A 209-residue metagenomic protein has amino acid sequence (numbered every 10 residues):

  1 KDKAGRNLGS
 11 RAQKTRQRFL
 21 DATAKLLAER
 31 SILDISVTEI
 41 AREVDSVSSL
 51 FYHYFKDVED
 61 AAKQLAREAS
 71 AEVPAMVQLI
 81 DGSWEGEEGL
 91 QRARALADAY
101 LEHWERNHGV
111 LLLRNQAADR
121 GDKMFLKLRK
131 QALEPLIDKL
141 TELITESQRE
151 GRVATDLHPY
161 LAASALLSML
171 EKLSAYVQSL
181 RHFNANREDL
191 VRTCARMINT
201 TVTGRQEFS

Functional and structural regions predicted by a protein language model:
K1-K14, S179, Q206-S209: N-terminal intrinsically disordered/low-complexity leader segments
G5-L8, A41-F55, H103-R106, V110: Basic/polar phosphate-binding segments, predominantly the helix-turn-helix DNA-binding elements of transcriptional
R11-T23, I40-A41, L65-M76, L140: Generic hydrophobic, amphipathic alpha-helix propensity
R18, L26-D60, Q64: Helix-turn-helix
L27, A61-A69, R114, A118: Alpha-helical DNA-contacting segments of helix-turn-helix folds
S36, L111-N115, L126, D156 (+2 more regions): Short, hydrophobic secondary-structure boundary micro-motifs
D60, Q64, Q78-R106, P159-L166 (+2 more regions): Hydrophobic alpha-helical connector segments
A71-V77, H103-R106, L113-Q116, K123-E150 (+4 more regions): Amphipathic alpha-helical packing segments from all-alpha helical-bundle domains
